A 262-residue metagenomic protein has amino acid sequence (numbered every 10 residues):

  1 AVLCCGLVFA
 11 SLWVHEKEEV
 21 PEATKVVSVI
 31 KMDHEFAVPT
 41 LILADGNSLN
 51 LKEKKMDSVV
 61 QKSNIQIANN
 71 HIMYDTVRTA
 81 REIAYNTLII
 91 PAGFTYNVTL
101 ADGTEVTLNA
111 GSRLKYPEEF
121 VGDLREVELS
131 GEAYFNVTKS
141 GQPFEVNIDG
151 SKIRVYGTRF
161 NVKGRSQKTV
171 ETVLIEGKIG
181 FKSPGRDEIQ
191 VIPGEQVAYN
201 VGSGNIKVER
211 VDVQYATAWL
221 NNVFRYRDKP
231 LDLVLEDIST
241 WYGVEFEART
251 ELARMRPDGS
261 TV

Functional and structural regions predicted by a protein language model:
A1-L7: Positively biased amphipathic helices and basic secretion/translocation or surface-docking motifs that either flank
F9-V262: A residue-level detector for the "anchor" residue at the start of short, highly conserved motifs
